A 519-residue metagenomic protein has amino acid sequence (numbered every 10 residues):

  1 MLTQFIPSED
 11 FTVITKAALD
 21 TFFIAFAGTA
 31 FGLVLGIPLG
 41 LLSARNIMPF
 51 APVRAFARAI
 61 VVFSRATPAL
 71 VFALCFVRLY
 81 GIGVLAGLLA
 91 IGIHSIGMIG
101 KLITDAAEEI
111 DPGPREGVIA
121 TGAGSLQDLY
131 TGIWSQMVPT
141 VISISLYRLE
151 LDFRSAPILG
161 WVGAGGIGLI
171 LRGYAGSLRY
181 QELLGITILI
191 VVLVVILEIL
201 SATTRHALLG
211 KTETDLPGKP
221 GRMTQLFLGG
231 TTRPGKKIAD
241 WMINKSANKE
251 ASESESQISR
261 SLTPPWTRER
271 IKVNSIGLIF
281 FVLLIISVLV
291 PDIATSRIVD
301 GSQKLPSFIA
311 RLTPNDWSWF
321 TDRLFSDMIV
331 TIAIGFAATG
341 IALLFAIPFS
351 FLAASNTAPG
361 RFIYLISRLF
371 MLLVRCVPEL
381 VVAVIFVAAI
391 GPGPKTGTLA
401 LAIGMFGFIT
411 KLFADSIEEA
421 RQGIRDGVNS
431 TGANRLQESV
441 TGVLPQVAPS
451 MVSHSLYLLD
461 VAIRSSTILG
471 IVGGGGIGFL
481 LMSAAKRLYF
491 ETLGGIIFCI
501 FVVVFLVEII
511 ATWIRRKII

Functional and structural regions predicted by a protein language model:
M1, G163-G173, D300-F308, G473-S483: Short hydrophobic, aromatic-rich alpha-helical segments embedded in or entering the lipid bilayer of multi-pass
M1-F26, A30, S201-G340, I347 (+4 more regions): N-terminal, non-cleaved signal-anchor transmembrane helix
T15-F23, A57-S64, E150, F325-A333 (+3 more regions): Alpha-helical membrane-interface segments at transmembrane helix boundaries
A25, T29-I37, L41, R45 (+20 more regions): Hydrophobic positions within alpha-helical transmembrane segments of bacterial inner-membrane proteins
L39-A73, L102, F349-A383: Cytoplasmic-entry segments and transmembrane alpha-helices of multi-pass inner-membrane transporters
V61-S95, M371-G404: Generic hydrophobic transmembrane alpha-helix motif, especially the helices
I82-R148, I199, P392-V443, P449-V461 (+1 more regions): Membrane-cytosol interface at the C-terminal ends of specific transmembrane alpha-helices in multi-pass membrane
I167-T204, I477-W513: Hydrophobic alpha-helical transmembrane segments of polytopic membrane proteins
